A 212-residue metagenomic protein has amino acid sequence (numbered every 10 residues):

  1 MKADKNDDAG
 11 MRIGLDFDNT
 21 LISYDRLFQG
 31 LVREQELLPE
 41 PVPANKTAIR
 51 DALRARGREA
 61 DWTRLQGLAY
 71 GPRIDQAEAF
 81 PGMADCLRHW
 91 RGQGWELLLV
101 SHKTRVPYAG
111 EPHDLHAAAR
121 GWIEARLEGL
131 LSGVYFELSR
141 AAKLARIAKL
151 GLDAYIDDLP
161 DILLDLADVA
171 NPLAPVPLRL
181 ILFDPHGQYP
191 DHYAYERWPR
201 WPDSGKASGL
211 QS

Functional and structural regions predicted by a protein language model:
K2, A148-K149, L159-S212: Asp-based, Mg2+/Mn2+-dependent phosphohydrolase catalytic module
K2-D61: Active-site neighborhood of HAD-like aspartate-dependent phosphohydrolases
I22-D25, G30, L99, V106-G110 (+3 more regions): Short catalytic/ligand-binding loop motif for oxyanion handling, primarily in non-cytosolic enzymes, centered on
P39, I49-D85, W95: Metal-dependent phosphoesterase signature
I74, M83-A119, E137: Substrate-recognition element of Asp-dependent hydrolases with the DxDx(T/V) motif
E96-L98, G133-Y135, A154, R179-I181: A structural signal for isolated positions on well-ordered beta-strands in alpha/beta enzyme cores
T104-A154, P160-L163: Substrate-recognition "cap/lid" segment bordering the active-site pocket of phosphatases
